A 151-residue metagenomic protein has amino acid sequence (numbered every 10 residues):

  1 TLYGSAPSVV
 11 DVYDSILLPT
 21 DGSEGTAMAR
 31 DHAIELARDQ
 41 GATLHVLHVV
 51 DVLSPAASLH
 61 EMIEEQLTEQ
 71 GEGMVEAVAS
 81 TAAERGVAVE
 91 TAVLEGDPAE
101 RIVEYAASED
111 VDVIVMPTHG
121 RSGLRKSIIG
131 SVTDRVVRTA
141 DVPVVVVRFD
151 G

Functional and structural regions predicted by a protein language model:
T1-S5, E109-G151: Gly/Ser-rich helix-loop-strand patches that form or flank binding pockets for ribonucleotide-derived cofactors
G4-D11, A83-I114, F149-G151: Structural beta-alpha unit
S5-A6, D11-S58: Small/aliphatic-rich secondary-structure junction motif
A29-R30, A56-H60, V103-E104, K126-I128: Short, well-ordered secondary-structure micro-motifs
E35-R38, A107, R138: Solvent-exposed polar/charged
Q40-T43, V87, V111, V142: Short glycine/serine/threonine/alanine-rich loop segments
S54, A99-R101, G123: Generic structural signal for helix capping and beta-alpha/helix-loop junctions
M62-G73: A short acidic, glycine-rich active-site loop that binds or catalyzes chemistry on phosphate/adenosine moieties
